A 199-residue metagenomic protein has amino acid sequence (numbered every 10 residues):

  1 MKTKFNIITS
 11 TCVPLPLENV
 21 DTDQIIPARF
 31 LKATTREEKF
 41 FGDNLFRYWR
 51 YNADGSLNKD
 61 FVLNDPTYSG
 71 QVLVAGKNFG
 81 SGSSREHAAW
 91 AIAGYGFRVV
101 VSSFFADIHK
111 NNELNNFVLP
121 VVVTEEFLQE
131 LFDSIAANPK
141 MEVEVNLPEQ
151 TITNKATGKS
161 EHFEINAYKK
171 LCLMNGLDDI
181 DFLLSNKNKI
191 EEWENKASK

Functional and structural regions predicted by a protein language model:
M1-K199: Cytosolic catalytic domains that perform sulfur/thiol-centered chemistry
